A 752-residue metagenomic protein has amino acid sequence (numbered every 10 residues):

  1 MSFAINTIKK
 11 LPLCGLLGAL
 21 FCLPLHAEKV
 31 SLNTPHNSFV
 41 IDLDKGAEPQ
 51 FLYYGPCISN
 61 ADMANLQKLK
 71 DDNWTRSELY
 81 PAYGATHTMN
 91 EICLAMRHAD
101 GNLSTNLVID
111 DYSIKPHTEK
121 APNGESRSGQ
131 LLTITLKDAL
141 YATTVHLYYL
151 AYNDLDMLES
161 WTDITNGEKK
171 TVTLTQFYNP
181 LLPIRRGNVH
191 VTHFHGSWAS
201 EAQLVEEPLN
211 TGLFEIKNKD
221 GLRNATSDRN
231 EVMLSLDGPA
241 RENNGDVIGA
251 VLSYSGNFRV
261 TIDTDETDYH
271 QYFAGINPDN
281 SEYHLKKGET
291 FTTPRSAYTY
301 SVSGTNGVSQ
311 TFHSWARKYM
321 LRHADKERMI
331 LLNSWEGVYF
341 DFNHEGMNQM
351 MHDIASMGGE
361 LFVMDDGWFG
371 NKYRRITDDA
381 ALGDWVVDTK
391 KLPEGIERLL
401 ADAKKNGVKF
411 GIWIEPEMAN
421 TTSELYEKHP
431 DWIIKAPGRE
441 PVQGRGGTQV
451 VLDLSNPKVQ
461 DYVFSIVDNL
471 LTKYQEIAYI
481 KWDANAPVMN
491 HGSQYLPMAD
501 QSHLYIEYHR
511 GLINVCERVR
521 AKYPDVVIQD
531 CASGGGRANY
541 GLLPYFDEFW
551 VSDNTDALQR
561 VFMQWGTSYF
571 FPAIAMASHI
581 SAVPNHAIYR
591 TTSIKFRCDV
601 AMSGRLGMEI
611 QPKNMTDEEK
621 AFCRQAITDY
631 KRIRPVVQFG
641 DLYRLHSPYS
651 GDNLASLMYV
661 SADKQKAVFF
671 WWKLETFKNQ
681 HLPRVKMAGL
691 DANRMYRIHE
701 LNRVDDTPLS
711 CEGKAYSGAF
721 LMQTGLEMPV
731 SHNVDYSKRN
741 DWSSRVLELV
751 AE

Functional and structural regions predicted by a protein language model:
E28-I41, E48-D263, D279, M695-C711: Polysaccharide-binding surfaces and accessory modules of carbohydrate-active proteins
H36, L234, E242, Y649-A692: Carbohydrate-binding surface patches
H36, T162, G288, L332 (+6 more regions): Conserved, mostly hydrophobic/aromatic
G84-V108, E242-N257, Y298-L321, G359-D366 (+3 more regions): Glycine-rich, aromatic-flanked loop segments that form ligand/cofactor-binding clefts across common enzyme folds
T105-I109, Y283-V302, W742-V750: Short Pro-Gly-centered flexible turn/kink motifs
H323-S465, Y474, A478-Y479: Aromatic-lined carbohydrate-binding/catalytic grooves of carbohydrate-active enzymes
P393-G395, E427-H429, I433-K595, R605 (+2 more regions): Active-site neighborhood of glycoside hydrolase catalytic domains
E675-E752: C-terminal beta-sandwich/jelly-roll accessory domains of carbohydrate-active enzymes
